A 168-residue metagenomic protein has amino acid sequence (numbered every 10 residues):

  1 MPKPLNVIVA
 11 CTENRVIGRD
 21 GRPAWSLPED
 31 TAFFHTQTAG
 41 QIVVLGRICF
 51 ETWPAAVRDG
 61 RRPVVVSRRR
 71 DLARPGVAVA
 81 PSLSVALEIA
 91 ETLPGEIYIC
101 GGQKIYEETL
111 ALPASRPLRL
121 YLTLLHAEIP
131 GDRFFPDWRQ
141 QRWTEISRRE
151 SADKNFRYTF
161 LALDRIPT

Functional and structural regions predicted by a protein language model:
P2-T168: Enzymes that bind and transform nitrogen-containing heteroaromatic metabolites
